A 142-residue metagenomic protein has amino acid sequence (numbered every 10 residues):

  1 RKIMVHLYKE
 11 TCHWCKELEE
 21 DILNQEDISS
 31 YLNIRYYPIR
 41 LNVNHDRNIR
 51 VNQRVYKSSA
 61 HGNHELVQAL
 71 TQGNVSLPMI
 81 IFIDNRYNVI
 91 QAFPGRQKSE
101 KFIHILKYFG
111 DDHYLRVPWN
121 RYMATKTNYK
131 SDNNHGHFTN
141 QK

Functional and structural regions predicted by a protein language model:
R1-I3, L32, K142: A short beta-strand-turn-helix
R1-K16, P38: Short active-site neighborhood of thiol/selenol oxidoreductases, capturing the structured segment around
K2-H6, Q72, S76-I80, H137: Membrane-targeting and insertion segments and their boundary/processing signals
L7, L23, L41: A conserved hydrophobic position in a structured secondary element of the catalytic/binding core that shapes
K16-E17, V55: A generic structural signal for short
L18-I22: The serine-hydrolase catalytic nucleophile loop
E26-I28, N33-S99, H104-L115, W119: Thioredoxin-like thiol-disulfide oxidoreductase module
L115-K142: Flexible coil segments in periplasmic/lumen-exposed cytochrome c-class electron-transfer proteins
